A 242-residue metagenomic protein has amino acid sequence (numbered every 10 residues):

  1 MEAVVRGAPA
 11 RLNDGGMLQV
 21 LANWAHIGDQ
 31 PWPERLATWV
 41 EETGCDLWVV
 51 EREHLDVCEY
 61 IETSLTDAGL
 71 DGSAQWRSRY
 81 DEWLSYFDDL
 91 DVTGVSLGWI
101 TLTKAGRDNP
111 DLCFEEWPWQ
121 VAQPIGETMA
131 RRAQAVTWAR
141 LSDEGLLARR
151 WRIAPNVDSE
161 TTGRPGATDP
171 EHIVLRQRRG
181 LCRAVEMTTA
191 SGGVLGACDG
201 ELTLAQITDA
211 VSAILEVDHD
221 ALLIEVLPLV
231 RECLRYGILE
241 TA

Functional and structural regions predicted by a protein language model:
M1-E51: Conserved Class I SAM-dependent methyltransferase catalytic core
N13, V95-S96, R235: Short, well-ordered loop/turn elements at secondary-structure boundaries
N23, P33-R35, F114-W117, T208-A210: Composition- and surface-driven signal marking solvent-exposed, interaction-prone regions in large proteins
R35-L36, T63-L65, R235: Short low-complexity, flexible loop/linker segments enriched in glycine and/or proline with clustered acidic
T43-L195: Rossmann-like AdoMet/SAM-dependent catalytic core
L102, G180-A242: Long, charge-rich, low-complexity alpha-helical segments
